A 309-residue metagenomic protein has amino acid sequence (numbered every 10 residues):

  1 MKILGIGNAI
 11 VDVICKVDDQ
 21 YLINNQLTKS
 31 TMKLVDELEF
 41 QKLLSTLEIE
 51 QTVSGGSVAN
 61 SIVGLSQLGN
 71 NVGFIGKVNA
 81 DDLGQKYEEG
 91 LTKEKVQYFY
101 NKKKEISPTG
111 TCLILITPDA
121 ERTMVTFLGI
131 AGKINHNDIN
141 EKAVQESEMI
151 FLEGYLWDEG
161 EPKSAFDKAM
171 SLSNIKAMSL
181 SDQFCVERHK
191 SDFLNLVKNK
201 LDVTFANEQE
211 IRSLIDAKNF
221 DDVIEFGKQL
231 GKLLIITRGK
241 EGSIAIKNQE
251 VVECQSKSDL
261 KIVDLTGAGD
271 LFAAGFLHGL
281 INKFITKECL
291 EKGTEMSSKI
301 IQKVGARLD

Functional and structural regions predicted by a protein language model:
M1-I75, Q85: Glycine-rich phosphate/adenosyl-contacting loop at the front of the ribokinase-like
M1-L27, E50, Q85-K103, I114-V252 (+1 more regions): Ribokinase/PfkB-type carbohydrate-kinase core domain
L38-I49, E94-K95, E250-L260: Glycine/charged-rich beta-loop-alpha catalytic/anionic-binding loops adjacent to active sites
I49, Q67, Q229, L233 (+1 more regions): Conserved post-catalytic alpha-helical subdomain immediately downstream of the catalytic base and nucleotide-binding
I49-S57, K102-I106, T266-G267: Active-site nucleophile and cofactor-binding loops and adjacent substrate-binding regions of central metabolic enzymes
G56-S61, L83, P108-G110, A273: Short glycine/serine/threonine-rich phosphate/pyrophosphate-binding segments that cradle anionic phosphate groups
L68, S107-G110, G239: Short, basic and Ser/Thr-rich N-terminal targeting/leader segments
K77-N79, L91: Alpha-helical transmembrane segments within multi-pass membrane transporters and channels
